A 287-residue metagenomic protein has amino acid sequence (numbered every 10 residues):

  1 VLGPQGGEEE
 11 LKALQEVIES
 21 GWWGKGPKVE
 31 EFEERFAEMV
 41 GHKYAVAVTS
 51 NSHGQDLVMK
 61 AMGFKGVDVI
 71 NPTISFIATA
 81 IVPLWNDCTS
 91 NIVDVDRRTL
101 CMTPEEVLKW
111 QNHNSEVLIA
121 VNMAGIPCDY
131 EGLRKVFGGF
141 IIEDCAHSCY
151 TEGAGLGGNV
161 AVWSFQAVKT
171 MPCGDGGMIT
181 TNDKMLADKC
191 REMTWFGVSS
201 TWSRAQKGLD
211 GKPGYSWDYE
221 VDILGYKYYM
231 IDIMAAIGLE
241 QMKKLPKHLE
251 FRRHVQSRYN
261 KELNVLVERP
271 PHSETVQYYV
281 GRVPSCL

Functional and structural regions predicted by a protein language model:
V1-W22, P27, G139, Y219-D222: N-terminal "arm"/small-domain region of PLP-dependent enzymes with the aminotransferase-like
W22-D68, I81-N86, I92-D94: Phosphate-binding glycine-rich loop
V29-R35, M39-V46, E105-L108, V117-V121 (+3 more regions): PLP-dependent aminotransferase class I/II
V46, I70, N91, I141-D144 (+2 more regions): Structural detector of well-ordered beta-strand residues that form the stable sheet scaffold of enzyme domains
D56, K60, F64, I81 (+4 more regions): Short, well-ordered alpha-helices that flank and scaffold nucleotide-derived cofactor binding pockets
I74-A80: Conserved coil-to-alpha-helix start sites within the AMP-binding
R98-D188: Active-site phosphate-binding strand-loop segment of PLP-dependent enzymes
